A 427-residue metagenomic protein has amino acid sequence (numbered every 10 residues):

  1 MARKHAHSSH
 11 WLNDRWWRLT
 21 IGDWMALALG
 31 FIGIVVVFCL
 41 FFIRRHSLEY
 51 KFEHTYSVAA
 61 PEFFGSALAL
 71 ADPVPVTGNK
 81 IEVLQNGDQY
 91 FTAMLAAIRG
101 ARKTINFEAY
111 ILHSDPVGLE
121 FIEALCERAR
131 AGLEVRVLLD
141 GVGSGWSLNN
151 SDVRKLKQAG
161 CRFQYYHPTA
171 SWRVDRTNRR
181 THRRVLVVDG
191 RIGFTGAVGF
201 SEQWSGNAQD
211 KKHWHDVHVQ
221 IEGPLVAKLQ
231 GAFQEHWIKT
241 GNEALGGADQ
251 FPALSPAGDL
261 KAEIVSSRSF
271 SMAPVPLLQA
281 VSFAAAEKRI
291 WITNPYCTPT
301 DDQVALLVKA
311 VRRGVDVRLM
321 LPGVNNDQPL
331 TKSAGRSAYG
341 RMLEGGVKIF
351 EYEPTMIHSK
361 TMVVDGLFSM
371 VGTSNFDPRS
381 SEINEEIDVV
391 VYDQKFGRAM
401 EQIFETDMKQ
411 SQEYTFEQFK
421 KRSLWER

Functional and structural regions predicted by a protein language model:
A2-R427: Charged, low-complexity intrinsically disordered terminal segments
